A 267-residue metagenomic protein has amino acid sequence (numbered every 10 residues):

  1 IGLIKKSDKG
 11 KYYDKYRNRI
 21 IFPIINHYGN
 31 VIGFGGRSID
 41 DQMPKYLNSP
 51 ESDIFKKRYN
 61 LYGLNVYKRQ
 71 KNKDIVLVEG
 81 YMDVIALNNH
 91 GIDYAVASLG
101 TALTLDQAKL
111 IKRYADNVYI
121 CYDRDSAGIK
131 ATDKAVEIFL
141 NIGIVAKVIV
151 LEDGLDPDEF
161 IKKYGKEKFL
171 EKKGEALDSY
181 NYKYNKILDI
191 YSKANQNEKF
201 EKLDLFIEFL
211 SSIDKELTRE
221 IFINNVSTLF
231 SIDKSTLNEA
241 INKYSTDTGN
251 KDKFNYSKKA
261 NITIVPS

Functional and structural regions predicted by a protein language model:
I1-Y114, V118, A131-T132: Phosphate-handling DNA/RNA-contact segment within nucleic-acid enzymes
N26-H27, K68-D74, A102-V118, Y122-S267: A charged alpha-helical hairpin associated with nucleic-acid processing machineries
